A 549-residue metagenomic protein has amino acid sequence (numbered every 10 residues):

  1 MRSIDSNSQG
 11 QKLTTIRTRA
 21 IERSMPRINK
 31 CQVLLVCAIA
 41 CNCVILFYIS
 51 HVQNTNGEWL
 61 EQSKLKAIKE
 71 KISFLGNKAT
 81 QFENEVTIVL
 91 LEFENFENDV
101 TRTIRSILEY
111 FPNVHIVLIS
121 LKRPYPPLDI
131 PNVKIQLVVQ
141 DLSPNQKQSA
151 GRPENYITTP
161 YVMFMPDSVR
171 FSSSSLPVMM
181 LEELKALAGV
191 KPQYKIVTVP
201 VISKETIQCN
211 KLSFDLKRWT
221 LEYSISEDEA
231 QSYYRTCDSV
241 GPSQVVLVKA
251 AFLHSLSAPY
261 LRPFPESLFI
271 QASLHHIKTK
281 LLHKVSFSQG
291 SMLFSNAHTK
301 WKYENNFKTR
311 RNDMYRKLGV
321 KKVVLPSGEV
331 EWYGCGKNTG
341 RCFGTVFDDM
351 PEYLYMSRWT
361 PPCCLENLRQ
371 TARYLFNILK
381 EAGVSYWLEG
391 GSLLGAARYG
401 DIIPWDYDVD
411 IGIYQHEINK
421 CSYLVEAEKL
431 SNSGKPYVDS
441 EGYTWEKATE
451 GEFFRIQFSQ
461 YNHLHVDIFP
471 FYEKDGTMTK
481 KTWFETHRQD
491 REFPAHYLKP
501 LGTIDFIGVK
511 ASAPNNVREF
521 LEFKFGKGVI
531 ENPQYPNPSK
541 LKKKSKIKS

Functional and structural regions predicted by a protein language model:
R2-E70: N-terminal signal-anchor transmembrane helix specifying type II single-pass membrane topology of secretory-pathway
R19, S357-K380, E428-K524, N532-S549: Conserved catalytic core of two-metal-ion nucleotidyltransferases
A38, N42, Q62-S73, Y233-T236 (+4 more regions): C-terminal catalytic/acceptor-binding lobe
F82, R102-V114: Short, acidic, metal-binding catalytic loop of nucleotide-sugar glycosyltransferases
P144-Y161: Active-site nucleotide-sugar/metal-binding loop of Leloir-type enzymes
T158-S173, G412: Short beta-strand-to-loop acidic/aromatic patch adjacent to the donor-nucleotide binding site
S172, L176-L256, P436-F471, M478-T486: Conserved catalytic core of nucleotide-sugar-dependent glycosyltransferases
F376-Y407, N419: Active-site nucleotide-donor binding segment shared across nucleotidyl transfer reactions
